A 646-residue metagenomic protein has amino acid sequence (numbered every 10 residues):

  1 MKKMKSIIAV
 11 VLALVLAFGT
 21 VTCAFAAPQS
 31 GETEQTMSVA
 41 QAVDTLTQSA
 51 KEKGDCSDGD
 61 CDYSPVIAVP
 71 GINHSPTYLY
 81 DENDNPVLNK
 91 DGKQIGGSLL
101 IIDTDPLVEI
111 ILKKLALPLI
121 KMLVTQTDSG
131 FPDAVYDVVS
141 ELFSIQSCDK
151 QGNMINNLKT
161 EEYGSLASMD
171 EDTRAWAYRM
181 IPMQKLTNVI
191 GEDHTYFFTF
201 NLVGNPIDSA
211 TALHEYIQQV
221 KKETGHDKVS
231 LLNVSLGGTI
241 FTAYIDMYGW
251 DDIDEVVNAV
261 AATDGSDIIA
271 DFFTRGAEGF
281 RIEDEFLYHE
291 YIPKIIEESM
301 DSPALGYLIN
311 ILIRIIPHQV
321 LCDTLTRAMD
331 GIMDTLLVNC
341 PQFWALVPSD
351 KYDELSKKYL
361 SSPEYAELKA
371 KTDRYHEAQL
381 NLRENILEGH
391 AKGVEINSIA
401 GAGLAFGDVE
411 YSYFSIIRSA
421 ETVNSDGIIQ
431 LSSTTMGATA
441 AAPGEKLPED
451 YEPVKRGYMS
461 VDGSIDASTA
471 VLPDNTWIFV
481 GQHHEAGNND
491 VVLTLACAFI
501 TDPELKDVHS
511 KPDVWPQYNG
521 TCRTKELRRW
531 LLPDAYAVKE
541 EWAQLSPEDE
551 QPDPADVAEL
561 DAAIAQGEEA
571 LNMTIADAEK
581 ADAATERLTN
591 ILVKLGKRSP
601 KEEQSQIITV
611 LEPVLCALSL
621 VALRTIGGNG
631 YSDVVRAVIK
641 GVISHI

Functional and structural regions predicted by a protein language model:
M4-F25: Sec-dependent N-terminal signal peptides of Gram-positive bacterial secreted proteins and lipoproteins
L12, A42-D55, E377-I386: Short alpha-helical segments and helix-capping/turn motifs at coil-helix boundaries
F18-T36, G628-N629: Sec-dependent signal peptide cleavage junction
G31-L232, G238-Y291, A405, S412-W530: N-terminal non-catalytic accessory region
D193-I207, T326-I417, A442-G444: Alpha/beta-hydrolase fold catalytic core
M247, N258-A261, S266-K371, S398 (+1 more regions): Alpha/beta-hydrolase
E526, W530, S599-I646: C-terminal cell-surface addressing/anchoring modules of secreted/extracellular proteins
L527-Q604: Beta-rich interaction/scaffold domains
